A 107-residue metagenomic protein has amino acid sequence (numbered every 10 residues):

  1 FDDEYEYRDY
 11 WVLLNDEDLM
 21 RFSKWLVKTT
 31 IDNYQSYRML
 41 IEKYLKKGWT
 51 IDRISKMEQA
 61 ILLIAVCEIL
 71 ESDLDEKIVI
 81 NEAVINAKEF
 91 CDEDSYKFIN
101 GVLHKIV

Functional and structural regions predicted by a protein language model:
F1-Y96, N100-V107: N-terminal interaction/assembly modules
